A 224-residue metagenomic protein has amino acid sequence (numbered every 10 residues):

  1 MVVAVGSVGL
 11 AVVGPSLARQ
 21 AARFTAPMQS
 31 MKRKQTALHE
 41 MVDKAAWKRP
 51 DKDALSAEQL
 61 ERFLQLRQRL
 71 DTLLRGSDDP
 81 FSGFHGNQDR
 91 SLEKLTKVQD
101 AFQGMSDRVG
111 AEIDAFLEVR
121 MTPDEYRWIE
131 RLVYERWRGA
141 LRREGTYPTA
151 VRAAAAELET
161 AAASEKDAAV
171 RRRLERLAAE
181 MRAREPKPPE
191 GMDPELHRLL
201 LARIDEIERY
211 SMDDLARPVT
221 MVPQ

Functional and structural regions predicted by a protein language model:
M1-G14: Hydrophobic membrane-insertion alpha-helices, especially the h-region of bacterial N-terminal signal peptides
V12-G86, D213-Q224: Immediate post-signal-peptide N-terminus of mature secreted/exported proteins
A57-L60, Y126, R171, H197: Short functional linear motifs
R67, M105-E112, L174, A178-M181 (+1 more regions): Short amphipathic alpha-helical coiled-coil/interface segments
L73-D100, G145-E185: Mixed-charge, low-complexity intrinsically disordered segments
Q88, L92-R136, A140-T146: Mid-length scaffold segments of soluble, non-membrane domains
P186-Q224: A cross-kingdom marker for long, charged
